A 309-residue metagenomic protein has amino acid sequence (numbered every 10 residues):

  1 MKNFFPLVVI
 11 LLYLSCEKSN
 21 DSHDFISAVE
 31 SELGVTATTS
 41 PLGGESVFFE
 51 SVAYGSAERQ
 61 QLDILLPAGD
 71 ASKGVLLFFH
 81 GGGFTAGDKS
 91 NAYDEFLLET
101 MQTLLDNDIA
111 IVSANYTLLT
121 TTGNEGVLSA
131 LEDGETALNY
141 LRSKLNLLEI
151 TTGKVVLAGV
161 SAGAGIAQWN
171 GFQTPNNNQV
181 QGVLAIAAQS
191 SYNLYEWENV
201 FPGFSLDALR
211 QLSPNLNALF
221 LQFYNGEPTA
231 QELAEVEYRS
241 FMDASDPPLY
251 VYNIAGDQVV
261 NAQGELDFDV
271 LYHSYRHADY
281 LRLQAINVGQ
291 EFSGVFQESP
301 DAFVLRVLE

Functional and structural regions predicted by a protein language model:
L12-S15: C-terminal motif of bacterial Sec signal peptides marking the signal peptidase cleavage site
F25-D70: N-terminal cap/lid segment of alpha/beta-hydrolase-fold proteins
P41, L194-F241, P247: Mobile cap/lid helix-loop segments that gate and shape the active-site cleft of serine hydrolases
S72-G83: Short beta-strand element of the alpha/beta-hydrolase
S90-V112: Short amphipathic alpha-helix adjacent to the substrate-entry channel of hydrolases
E125-N146: Alpha/beta-hydrolase active-site loop
N139-P202: Primarily recognizes the serine-hydrolase "nucleophile elbow" in alpha/beta-hydrolase and SGNH/GDSL folds
L249-Q263, D269, H273-E309: C-terminal catalytic histidine-bearing segment of alpha/beta-hydrolase fold enzymes
